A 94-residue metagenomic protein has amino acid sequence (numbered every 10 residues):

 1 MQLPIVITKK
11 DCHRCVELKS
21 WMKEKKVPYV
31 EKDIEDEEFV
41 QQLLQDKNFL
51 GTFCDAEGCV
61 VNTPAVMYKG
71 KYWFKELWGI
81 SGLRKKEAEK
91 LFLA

Functional and structural regions predicted by a protein language model:
M1, V60-T63: A structure-centric signal for secondary-structure junctions around beta-strands
M1-K32: Local sequence-structure signature of Cys/Sec-based thiol-disulfide redox active-site neighborhoods
E17-K19, P28-Y29, D46, A56 (+2 more regions): Non-catalytic interaction surface on structured domains
K32-V61, L91-A94: Thioredoxin-like thiol-disulfide oxidoreductase module
N62, M67-A94: Non-catalytic, surface beta->alpha helical segment in thiol-disulfide oxidoreductase systems
